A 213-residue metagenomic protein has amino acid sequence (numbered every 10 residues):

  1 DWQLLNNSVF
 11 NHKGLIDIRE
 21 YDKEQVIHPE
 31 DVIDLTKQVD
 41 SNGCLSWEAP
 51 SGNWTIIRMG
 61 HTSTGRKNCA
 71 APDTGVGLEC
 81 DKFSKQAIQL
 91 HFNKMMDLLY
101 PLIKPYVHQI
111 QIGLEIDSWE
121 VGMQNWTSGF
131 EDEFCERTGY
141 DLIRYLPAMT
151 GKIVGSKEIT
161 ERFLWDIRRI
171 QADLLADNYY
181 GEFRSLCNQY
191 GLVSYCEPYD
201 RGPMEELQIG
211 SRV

Functional and structural regions predicted by a protein language model:
D1-W165, D173: Mature extracytoplasmic enzyme cores
H108-I112, N188-S194, V213: Short, well-ordered coil/turn segments that N-cap beta-strands
S118-S128, Y195-V213: Substrate-binding cleft/loops of secretory-pathway carbohydrate-active enzymes
R162-Y190, G202-V213: Long, structured ligand/cofactor-binding scaffold of large enzymes
